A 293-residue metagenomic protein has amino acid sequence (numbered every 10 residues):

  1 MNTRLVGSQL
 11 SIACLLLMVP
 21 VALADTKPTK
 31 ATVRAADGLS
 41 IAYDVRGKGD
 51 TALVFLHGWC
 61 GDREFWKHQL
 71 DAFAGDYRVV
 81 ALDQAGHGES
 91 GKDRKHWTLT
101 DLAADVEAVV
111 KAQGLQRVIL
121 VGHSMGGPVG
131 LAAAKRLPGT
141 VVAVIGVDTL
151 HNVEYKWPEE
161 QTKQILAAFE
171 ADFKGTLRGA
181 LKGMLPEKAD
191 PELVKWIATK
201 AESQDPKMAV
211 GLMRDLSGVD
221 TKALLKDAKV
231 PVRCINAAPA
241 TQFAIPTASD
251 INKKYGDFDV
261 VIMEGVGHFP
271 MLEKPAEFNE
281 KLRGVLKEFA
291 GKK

Functional and structural regions predicted by a protein language model:
N2-Q9, A13-L53, D76-Y77, S203 (+2 more regions): Alpha/beta-hydrolase fold catalytic core
A36, A81-M125, E280: Active-site loop/oxyanion-hole signature of alpha/beta-hydrolase fold enzymes
L39, V45-E89: Conserved HGGG/HGGXW glycine-rich cap/lid loop of the alpha/beta-hydrolase fold
R63-D71, E89-K92, P128-V129, Y155 (+1 more regions): Short N-terminal helix/helix-N-cap motif within the alpha/beta-hydrolase-1
A132-K135, V142-D172: Flexible "cap/lid" loop of the alpha/beta hydrolase fold
E154-Q161, A168-D227: Conserved alpha/beta-hydrolase catalytic His-Asp/Glu region
P231-V266: Conserved loop-alpha-helix segment in the C-terminal half of the alpha/beta-hydrolase fold that carries the catalytic
V266-P275, N279: Catalytic histidine-centered segment of alpha/beta-hydrolase-like enzymes
